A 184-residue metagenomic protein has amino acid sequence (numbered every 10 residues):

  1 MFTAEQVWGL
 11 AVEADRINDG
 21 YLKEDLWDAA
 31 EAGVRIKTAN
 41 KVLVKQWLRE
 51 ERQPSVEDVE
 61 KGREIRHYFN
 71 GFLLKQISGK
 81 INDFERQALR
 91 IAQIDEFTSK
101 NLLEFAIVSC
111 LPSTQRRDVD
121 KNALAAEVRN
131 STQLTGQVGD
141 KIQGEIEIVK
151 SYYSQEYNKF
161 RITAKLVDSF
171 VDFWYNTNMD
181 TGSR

Functional and structural regions predicted by a protein language model:
M1-Q76: Mixed-charge (acidic/basic) macromolecular-recognition segments
W8, D19, A32, T135-V138 (+2 more regions): Feature targets compositionally biased, intrinsically disordered low-complexity regions with long contiguous runs
Y21, Y68, Y152-Y153, Y157 (+1 more regions): Sequence-level detector for tyrosine residue identity
I77-L103, G144-I146, G182-R184: Flexible glycine-rich surface loops and low-complexity tracts that mediate binding to linear polymers
A92-V128, G144: Accessory interdomain/linker segments of ATP-dependent helicases and helicase-like nucleic-acid enzymes that mediate
N122-N158, R184: Structural detector for short beta-strands of small beta-barrel domains
Y157-R184: Beta-strand/loop nucleic-acid-binding surfaces
